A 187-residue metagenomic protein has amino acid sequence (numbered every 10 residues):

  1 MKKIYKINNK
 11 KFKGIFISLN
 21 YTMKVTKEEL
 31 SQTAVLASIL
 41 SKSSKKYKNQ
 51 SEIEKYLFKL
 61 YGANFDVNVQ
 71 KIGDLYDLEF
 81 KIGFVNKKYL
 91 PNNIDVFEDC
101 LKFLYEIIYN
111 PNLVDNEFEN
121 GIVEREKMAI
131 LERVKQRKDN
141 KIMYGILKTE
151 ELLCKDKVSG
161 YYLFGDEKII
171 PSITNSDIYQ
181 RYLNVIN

Functional and structural regions predicted by a protein language model:
M1-N8: Proteolytic maturation boundary segments
I7, K13-T26, S31-T33, S51-E106 (+1 more regions): M16 family metallopeptidases and their MPP-like homologs
T33-S43: Active-site SXXK
S43-Y47, K88-P91, N110-E119: Short, polar/flexible loop-turn hinges at active-site or ligand-entry regions and domain interfaces
K45, N92, V96, I122 (+3 more regions): Catalytic cores of large soluble enzymes that bind and process phosphate-bearing ligands
E54, N110-K135: Acidic/histidine-enriched alpha-helical segments
L131-I186: Scaffold signal of the M16-like zinc-metallopeptidase fold and its non-catalytic homologs
